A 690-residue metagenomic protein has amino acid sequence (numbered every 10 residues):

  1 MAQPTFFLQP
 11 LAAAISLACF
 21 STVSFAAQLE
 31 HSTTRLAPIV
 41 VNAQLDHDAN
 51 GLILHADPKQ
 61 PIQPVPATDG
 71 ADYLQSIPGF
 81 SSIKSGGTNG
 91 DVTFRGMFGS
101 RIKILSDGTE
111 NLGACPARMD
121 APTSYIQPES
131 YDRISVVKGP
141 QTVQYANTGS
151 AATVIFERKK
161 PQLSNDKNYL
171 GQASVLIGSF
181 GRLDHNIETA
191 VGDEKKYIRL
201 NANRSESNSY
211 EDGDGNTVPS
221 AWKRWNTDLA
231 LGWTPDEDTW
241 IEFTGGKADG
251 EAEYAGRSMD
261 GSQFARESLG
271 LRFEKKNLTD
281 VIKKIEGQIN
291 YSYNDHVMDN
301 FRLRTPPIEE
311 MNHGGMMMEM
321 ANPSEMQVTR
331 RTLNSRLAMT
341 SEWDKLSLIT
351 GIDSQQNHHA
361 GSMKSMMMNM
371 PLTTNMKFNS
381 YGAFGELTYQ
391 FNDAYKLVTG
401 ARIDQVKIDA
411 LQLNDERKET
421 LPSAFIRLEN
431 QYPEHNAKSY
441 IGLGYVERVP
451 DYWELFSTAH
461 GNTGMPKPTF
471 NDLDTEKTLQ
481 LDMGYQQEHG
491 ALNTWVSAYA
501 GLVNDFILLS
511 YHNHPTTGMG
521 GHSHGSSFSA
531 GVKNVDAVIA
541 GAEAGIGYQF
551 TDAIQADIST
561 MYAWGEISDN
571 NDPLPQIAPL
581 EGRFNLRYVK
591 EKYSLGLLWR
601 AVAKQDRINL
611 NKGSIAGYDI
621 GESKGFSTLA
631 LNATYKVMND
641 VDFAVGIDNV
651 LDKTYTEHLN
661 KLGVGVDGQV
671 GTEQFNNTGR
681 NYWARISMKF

Functional and structural regions predicted by a protein language model:
T33-A71, D91, D228: N-terminal periplasmic "start-of-domain" segments of outer-membrane beta-barrel proteins
T68-Y73, G90-T93, L105, A121-I126 (+3 more regions): N-terminal periplasmic accessory domains that precede and gate Gram-negative outer-membrane beta-barrel machines
E110-P140: Short acidic/polar hinge/loop motifs at secondary-structure boundaries that mediate gating or recognition
I155-E157, Q162-S164, Q172, L183 (+2 more regions): Periplasmic-side early beta-strands and strand-to-turn transitions of outer-membrane beta-barrels
S207-N208, G213-D214, V218-W222, D238-I285 (+3 more regions): Flexible loop and strand-edge segments within Gram-negative outer membrane beta-barrel domains
D228, S324-M339, M376-F384, F470-D474 (+4 more regions): Outer membrane beta-barrel strand-and-loop segments of large Gram-negative receptors, especially TonB-dependent
Y389-V398, V406, A500-L502, H522-L610 (+3 more regions): Gram-negative outer-membrane beta-barrel transporters
L502-D505, L509, A603-L610, T634-F690: C-terminal beta-signal and adjacent terminal beta-strands/loops of Gram-negative outer-membrane beta-barrel proteins
